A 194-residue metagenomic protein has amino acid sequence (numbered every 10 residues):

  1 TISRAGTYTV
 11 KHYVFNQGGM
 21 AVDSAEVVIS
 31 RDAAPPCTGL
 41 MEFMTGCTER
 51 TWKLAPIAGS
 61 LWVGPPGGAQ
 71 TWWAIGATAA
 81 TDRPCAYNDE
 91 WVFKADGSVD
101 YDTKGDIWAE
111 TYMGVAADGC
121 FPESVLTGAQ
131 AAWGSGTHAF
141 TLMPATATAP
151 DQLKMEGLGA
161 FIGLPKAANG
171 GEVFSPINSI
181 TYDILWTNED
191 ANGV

Functional and structural regions predicted by a protein language model:
T1, T7-T9, W186-V194: Short, intrinsically disordered, charge-balanced linker/junction segments flanking boundaries in proteins
T1-G46: Extracellular/lumenal mature domains of secreted and surface-exposed proteins
T9-K11, E26, T51, E90 (+2 more regions): Beta-strand secondary-structure signal
V10, G67-Q70, D106-Y112: Short, charge- and proline-biased low-complexity linear segments that act as flexible interaction/docking motifs
Y13, K53, K94: Residue-level detector of conserved, well-ordered beta-strand and adjacent loop positions that form binding/recognition
P35-G68, D100: Tryptophan-anchored aromatic micro-motifs
W62-Y87: Surface-exposed strand-loop-strand hairpins of Gram-negative outer-membrane beta-barrel proteins
A79-N192: Contiguous, well-ordered beta-strand patches that form the walls/edges of small beta-barrel/beta-sandwich domains
